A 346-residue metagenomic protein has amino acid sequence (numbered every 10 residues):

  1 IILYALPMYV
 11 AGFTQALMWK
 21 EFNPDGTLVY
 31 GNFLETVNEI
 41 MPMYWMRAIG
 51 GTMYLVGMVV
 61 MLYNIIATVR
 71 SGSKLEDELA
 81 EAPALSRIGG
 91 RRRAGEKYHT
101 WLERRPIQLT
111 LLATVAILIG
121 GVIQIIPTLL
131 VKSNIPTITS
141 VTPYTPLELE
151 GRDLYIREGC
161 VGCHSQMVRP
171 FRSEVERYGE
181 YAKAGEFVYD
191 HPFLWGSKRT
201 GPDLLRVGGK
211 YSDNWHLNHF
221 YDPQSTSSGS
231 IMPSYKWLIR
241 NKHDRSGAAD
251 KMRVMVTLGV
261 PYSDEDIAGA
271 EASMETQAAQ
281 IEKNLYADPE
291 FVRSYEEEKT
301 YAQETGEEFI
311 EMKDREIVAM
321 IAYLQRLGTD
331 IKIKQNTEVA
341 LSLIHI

Functional and structural regions predicted by a protein language model:
I1-E35, P42-S73, R87-G90, E103-L130 (+5 more regions): Hydrophobic cores of alpha-helical transmembrane segments in multi-pass integral membrane proteins
Q15-K20, M43, I66-V69, P83-R92 (+4 more regions): Primarily the internal scaffold of c-type cytochrome electron-transfer domains, especially repeated/multiheme c-type
I65-D77, E81, K313-I317, L327 (+1 more regions): Transmembrane-helix exit segments and adjacent C-terminal regions of multi-pass membrane proteins
K74, E78, L85, G90-P143 (+2 more regions): Post-cleavage N-terminal segment of exported redox proteins
L118, G162, E176-E316: Electron-transfer interface patches adjacent to heme c in soluble/periplasmic c-type cytochromes and di-/multiheme
K132-I156, P170-F171, V175, T200 (+2 more regions): Electrostatic cytochrome c docking/interface patches
G151, R157-M167, H216, M320 (+1 more regions): The canonical Cys-X-X-Cys-His
I344-I346: Conserved small/polar residues in nucleotide/adenosyl-binding loops
